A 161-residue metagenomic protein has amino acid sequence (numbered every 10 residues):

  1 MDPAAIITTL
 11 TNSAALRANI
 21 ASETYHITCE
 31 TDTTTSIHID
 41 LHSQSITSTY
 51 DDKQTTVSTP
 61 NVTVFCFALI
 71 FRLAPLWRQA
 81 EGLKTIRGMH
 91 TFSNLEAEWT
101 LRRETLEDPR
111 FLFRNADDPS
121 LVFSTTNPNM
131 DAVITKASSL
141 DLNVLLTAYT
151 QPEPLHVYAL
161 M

Functional and structural regions predicted by a protein language model:
M1-R17: Short, non-transmembrane alpha-helical segments in secretory-pathway proteins
T8, G82, M89-M161: Intrinsically disordered, low-complexity, charge-dense segments enriched in Lys/Arg and Glu/Asp interspersed
A14-C29, R102: Short secondary-structure junctions
A21, T31, I39-H42, R103-D108: Short, ordered beta-strand-loop transition motifs
Y25-E30, S48, D108-A116: Generic recognition of long tandem-repeat/solenoid scaffolds
E30-Q54: Short aromatic-glycine-(Arg/Gly/Cys) micro-motifs in beta-strand/loop hairpins
D51-V62, V122-N127: A short, exposed loop/beta-hairpin motif centered on an aromatic-Gly-Thr core
V57-I86: Long, charged/polar, surface-exposed segments that mediate recognition or autoinhibition
